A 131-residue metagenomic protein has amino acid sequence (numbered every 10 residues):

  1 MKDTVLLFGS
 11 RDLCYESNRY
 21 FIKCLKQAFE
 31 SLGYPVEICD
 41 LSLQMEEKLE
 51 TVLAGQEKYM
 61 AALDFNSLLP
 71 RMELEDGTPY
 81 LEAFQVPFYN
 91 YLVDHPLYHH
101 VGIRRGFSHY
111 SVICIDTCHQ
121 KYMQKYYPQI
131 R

Functional and structural regions predicted by a protein language model:
M1-L13: Nucleotide-activated donor-dependent transferases that construct or modify glycoconjugates
N18-A28, L32, E37-Q124: Extended catalytic core of nucleotide-activated donor transferases of GT-like folds
P128-R131: Rossmann-like dinucleotide-binding core of oxidoreductases
